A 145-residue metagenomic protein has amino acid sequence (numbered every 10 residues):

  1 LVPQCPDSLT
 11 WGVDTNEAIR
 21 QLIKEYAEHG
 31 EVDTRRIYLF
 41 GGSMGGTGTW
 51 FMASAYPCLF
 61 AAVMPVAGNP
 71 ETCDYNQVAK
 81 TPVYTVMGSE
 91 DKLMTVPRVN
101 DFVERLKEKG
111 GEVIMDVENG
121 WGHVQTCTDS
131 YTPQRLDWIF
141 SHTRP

Functional and structural regions predicted by a protein language model:
L1, D33-I37, P57-A62, A79-V83 (+1 more regions): Loop/turn elements at helix/coil->beta-strand transitions in domains of secreted/extracellular proteins
L1-D7: Conserved alpha/beta-hydrolase
C5, M64-T72: Active-site nucleophile loop of the alpha/beta-hydrolase fold
S8-M44: Gly/Ser-rich "nucleophile elbow"/oxyanion-hole loop immediately N-terminal to the catalytic nucleophile in hydrolases
L39-G41, V66, V86: Short beta-strand immediately N-terminal to the catalytic nucleophile in serine-hydrolase-like folds
G46-P57, V63: Short glycine-enriched nucleophile-adjacent loop and the immediately C-terminal alpha-helix near the catalytic center
P70-K80: Conserved serine/cysteine hydrolase catalytic core
P82-V86, K92-P145: C-terminal catalytic histidine-bearing segment of alpha/beta-hydrolase fold enzymes
